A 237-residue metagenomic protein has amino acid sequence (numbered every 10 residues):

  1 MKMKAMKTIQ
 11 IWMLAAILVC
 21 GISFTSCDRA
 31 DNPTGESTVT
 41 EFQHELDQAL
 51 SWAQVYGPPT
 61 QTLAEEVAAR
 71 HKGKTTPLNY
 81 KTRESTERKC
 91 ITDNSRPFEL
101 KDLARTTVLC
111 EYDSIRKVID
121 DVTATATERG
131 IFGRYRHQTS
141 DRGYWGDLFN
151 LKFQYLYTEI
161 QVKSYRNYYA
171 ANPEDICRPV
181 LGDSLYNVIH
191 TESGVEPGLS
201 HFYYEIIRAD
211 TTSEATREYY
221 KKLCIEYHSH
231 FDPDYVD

Functional and structural regions predicted by a protein language model:
M3-M13: Bacterial N-terminal signal peptides that target proteins for export
A16-V19: Repetitive helical segments and hydrophobic/amphipathic motifs
S23-S26: C-terminal motif of bacterial Sec signal peptides marking the signal peptidase cleavage site
D28-A30: Bacterial signal peptide processing site
P33-T92: Intrinsically disordered, low-complexity polar/charged tails and linkers
C90-D237: Long beta-strand-rich cores associated with HINT superfamily self-processing modules
